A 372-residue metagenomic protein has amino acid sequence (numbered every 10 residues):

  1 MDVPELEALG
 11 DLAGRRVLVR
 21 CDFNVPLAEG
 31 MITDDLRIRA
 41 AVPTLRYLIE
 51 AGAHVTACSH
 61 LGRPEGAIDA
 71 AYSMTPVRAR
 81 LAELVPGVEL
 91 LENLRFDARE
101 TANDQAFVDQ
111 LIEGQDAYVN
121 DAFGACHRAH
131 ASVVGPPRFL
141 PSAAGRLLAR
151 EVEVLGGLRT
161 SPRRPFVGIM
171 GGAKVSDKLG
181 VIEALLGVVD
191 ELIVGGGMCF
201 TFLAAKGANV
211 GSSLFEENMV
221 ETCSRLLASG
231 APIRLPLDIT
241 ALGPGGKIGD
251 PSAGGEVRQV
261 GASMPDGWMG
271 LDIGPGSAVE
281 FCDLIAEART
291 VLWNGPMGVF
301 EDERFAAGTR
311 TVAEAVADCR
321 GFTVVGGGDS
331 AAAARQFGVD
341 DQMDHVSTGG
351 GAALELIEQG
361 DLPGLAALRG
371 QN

Functional and structural regions predicted by a protein language model:
M1-N372: Active-site loop-to-helix "anion-binding N-cap" substructures in soluble metabolic enzymes
